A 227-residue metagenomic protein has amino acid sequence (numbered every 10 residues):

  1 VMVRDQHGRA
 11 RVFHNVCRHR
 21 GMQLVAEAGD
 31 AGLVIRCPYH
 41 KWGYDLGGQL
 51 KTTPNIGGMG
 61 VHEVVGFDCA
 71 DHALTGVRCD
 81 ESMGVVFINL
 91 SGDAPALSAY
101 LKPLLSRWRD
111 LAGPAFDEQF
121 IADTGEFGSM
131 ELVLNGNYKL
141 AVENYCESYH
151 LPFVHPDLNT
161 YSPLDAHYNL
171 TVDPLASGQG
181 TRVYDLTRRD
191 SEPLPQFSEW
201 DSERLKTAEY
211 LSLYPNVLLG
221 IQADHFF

Functional and structural regions predicted by a protein language model:
V1-G92, S98-L105: Rieske [2Fe-2S] iron-sulfur-binding domain
D80-E81, V85-F227: C-terminal catalytic domain of Rieske-type non-heme iron oxygenases
